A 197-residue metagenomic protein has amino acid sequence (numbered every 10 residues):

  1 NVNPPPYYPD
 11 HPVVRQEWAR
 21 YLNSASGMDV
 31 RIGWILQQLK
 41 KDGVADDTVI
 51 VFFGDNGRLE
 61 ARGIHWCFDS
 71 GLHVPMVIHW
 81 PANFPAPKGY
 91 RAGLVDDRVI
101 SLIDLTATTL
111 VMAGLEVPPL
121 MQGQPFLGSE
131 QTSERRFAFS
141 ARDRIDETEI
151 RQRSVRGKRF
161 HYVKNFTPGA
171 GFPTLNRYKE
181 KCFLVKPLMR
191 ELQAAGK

Functional and structural regions predicted by a protein language model:
N1-L102, T106, L110-L120, V163 (+1 more regions): Active-site-proximal cap/lid insertion segments
A61, T148-I150: Short beta-strand-initiation
R62-H65, S129-S133: Substrate-binding cleft/loops of secretory-pathway carbohydrate-active enzymes
V74-P75, Q124, F137, R153: Extracytoplasmic/periplasmic beta-strand context in beta-sandwich domains, especially the cupredoxin/COX2 CuA-binding
Q124-S129, R135-A141: Polar, glycine-rich mid-to-C-terminal structural blocks that act as macromolecule-binding/assembly scaffolds
A141-T148: Glycine-rich phosphate/pyrophosphate-binding beta-alpha loops
I150-R156: Short, surface-exposed beta-strand/loop micro-motifs that present aromatic residues
G157-H161: Beta-strand-turn-beta hairpins that frame and shape the catalytic cleft of phosphate-ester-processing enzymes
